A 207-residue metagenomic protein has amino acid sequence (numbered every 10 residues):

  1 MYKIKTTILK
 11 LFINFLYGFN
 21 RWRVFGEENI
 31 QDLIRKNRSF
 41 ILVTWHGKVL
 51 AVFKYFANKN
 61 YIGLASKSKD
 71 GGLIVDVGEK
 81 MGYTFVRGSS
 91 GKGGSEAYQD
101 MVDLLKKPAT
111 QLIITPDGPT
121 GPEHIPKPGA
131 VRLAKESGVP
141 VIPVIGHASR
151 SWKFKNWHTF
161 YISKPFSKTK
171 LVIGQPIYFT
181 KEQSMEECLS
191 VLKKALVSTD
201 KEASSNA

Functional and structural regions predicted by a protein language model:
M1-F15, Q31, A57-I62, K80 (+1 more regions): Non-catalytic C-terminal accessory region of glycerolipid acyltransferases and related lyso-lipid remodeling enzymes
N14-S39, H46-V49: A short, well-structured juxtamembrane/interface segment
Y17-W22, I41, G88-G93, P119-T120: Short, flexible loop segments at the rims of nucleotide/cofactor-binding pockets, characterized by
R23-F25, V86, V172: General small-molecule cofactor/ligand-binding pocket signal
G26, T44, A65, Q175 (+1 more regions): Pocket-edge structural micro-motifs
N37-V43, A109-L112: Pre-Walker A (Motif I) flank of P-loop NTPase domains
S39-K92, S137, K153: Catalytic core of membrane glycerolipid acyltransferases/transacylases, capturing the structured, soluble-facing
